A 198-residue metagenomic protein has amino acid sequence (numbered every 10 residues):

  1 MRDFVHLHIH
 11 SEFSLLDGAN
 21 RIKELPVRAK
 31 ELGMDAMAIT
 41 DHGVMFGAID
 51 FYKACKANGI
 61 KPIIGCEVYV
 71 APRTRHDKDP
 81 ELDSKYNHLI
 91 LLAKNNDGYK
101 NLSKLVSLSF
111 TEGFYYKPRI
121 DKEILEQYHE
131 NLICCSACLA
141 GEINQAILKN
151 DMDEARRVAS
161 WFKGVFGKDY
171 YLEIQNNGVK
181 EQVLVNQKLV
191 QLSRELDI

Functional and structural regions predicted by a protein language model:
M1-I198: Phosphodiester-processing cores and adjacent nucleic acid-binding clamps
